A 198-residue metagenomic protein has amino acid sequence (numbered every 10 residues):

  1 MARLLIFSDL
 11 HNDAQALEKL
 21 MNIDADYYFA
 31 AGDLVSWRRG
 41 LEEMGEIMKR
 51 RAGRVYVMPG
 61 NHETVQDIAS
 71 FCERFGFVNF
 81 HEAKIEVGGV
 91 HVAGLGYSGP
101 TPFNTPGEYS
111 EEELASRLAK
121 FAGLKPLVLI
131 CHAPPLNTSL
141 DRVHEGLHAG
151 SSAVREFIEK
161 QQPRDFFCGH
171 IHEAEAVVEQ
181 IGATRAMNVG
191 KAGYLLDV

Functional and structural regions predicted by a protein language model:
M1-E46, R50, V65-Q66, G123-L124: N-terminal active-site segment of His-dependent metallophosphoesterases
A2, G53, E73-V78, I181-T184: A short helix-to-beta-strand connector/capping loop
I6-S8, Y28-D33, V55-N61, N79-H81 (+4 more regions): Active-site neighborhood of phospho(di)ester-bond hydrolases with catalytic His/Asp-centered motifs
N12, E63-G150: Conserved catalytic scaffold of divalent metal-dependent phosphoesterases
A16, S70, K84-G88, T105 (+3 more regions): Binuclear metal-dependent phosphoesterase catalytic core
V35-S36, G40, A52, H132-H172 (+1 more regions): Cap/insert and terminal regions of metallo-dependent hydrolase folds
M44-I47, I68-R74, E179-G182: Short, aromatic/basic amphipathic alpha-helical patches
